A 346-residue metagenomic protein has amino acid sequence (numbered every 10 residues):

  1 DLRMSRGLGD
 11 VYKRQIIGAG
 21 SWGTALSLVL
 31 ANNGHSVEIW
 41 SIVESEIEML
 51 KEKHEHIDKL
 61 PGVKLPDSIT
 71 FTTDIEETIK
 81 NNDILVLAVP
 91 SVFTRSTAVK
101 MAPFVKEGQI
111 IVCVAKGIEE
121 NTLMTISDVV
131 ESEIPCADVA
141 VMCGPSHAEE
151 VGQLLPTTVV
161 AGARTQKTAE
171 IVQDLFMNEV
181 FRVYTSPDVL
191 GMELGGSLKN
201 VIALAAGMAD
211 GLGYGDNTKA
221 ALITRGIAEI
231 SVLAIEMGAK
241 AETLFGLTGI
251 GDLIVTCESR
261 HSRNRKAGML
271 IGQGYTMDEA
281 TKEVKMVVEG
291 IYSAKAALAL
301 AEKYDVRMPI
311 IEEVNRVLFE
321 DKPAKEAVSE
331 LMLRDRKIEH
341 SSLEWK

Functional and structural regions predicted by a protein language model:
D1-Y12: Single conserved hydrophobic/aromatic residue that forms the stacking wall/gate of nucleotide- or nucleobase-binding
G7, K80-N81, I250: Alpha-helix C-terminal capping/helix-to-coil transition sites in glycosyltransferase folds
D10-V63, T73, K100: NAD(P)+-binding Rossmann beta1-loop-alpha1 motif at the extreme N-terminus of oxidoreductases
K13-R14, I111, V159: Conserved hydrophobic helix-helix packing surfaces used for dimerization/oligomerization
L65, T72-K80, I84-P156, V172: Rossmann-like NAD(P)(H) cofactor-binding subdomain of soluble oxidoreductases
F93, F104, V129, E133-A137 (+2 more regions): Internal alpha-helical scaffold of NAD(P)-dependent oxidoreductase catalytic cores
C113, D138-C143, V183-P187, G246 (+1 more regions): General beta-strand structural signal in soluble alpha/beta enzymes
A206-D210, I235-F245, L253-K346: NAD(P)-dependent Rossmann-like dehydrogenase/reductase catalytic/cofactor-binding core
